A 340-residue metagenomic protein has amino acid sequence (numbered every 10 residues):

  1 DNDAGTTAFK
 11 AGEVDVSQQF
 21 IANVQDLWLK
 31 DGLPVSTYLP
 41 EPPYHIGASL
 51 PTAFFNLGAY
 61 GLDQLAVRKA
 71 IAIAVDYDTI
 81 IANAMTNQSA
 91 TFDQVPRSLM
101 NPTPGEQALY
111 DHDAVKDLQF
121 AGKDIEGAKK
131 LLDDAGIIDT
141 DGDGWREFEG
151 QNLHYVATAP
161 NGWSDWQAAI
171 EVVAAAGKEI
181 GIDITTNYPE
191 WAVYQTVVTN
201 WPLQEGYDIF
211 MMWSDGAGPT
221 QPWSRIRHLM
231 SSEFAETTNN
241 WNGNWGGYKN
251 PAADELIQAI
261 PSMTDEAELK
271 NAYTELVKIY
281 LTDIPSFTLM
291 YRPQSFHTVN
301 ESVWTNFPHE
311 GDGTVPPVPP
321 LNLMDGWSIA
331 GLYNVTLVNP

Functional and structural regions predicted by a protein language model:
D1-A59, A70, D78, A82-M85: Extracellular/periplasmic solute-recognition and catalytic clefts
N2-G5, A11, Q18, Q119-A121 (+4 more regions): Ligand/substrate-recognition segments at binding pockets and active sites
T6-T7, D26-W28, A53, D63-Q64 (+4 more regions): Extracytoplasmic/secreted cell-surface and envelope-processing proteins
E13-D15, V35, Q64-R68, D76-D78 (+4 more regions): Loop/turn elements at helix/coil->beta-strand transitions in domains of secreted/extracellular proteins
H45-A48, Q64, F148-Q151, W201-E205 (+2 more regions): Extracellular/periplasmic catalytic domains that process cell-envelope and extracellular macromolecules
A59-V67, I138: Short helix-loop capping/hinge motifs at secondary-structure junctions, enriched in acidic/polar residues
A72-H112, D165-A175, T199-P340: Detector for C-terminal structural segments
